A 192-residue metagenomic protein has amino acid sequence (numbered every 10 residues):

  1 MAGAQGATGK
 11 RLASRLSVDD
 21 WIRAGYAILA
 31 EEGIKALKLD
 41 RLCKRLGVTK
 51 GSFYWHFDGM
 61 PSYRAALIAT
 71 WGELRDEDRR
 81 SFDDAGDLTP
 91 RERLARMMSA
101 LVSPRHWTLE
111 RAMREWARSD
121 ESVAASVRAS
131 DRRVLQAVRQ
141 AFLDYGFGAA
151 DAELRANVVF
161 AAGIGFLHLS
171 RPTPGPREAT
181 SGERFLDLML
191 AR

Functional and structural regions predicted by a protein language model:
M1-L16: N-terminal intrinsically disordered/low-complexity leader segments
M1-Q5, S103, G175-R192: C-terminal peripheral helix-coil segments that are non-catalytic and often amphipathic
S17-D20, A24-S62, A66: Helix-turn-helix
D20, A24-E32, E77-F82, M113 (+1 more regions): Solvent-exposed, amphipathic alpha-helical segments
A66, R80-R111, V159: Hydrophobic alpha-helical connector segments
I68-D76: Short, basic, alpha-helical segments at the C-terminal edge of helix-turn-helix-like DNA-binding modules
D76, P104-R111, E121-G146, E153-N157 (+1 more regions): Amphipathic alpha-helical packing segments from all-alpha helical-bundle domains
R114, A149-P172, E178-L188: Hydrophobic alpha-helical segments that form the core of small-molecule binding pockets and/or dimer interfaces
